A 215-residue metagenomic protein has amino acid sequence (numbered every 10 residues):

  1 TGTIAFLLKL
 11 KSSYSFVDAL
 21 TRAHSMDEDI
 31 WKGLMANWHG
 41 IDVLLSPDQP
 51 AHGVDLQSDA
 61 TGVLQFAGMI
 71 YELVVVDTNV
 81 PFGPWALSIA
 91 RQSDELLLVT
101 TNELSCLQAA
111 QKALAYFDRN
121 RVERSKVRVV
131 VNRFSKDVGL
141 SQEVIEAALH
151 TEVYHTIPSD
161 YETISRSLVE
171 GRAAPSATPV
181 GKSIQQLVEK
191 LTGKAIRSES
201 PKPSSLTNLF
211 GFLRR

Functional and structural regions predicted by a protein language model:
T1, S25, Q49-A51, V80 (+3 more regions): Conserved nucleotide-binding/hydrolysis micro-motifs of P-loop NTPases
T1-V43: Phosphate-binding loop that captures ATP/GTP phosphates
S46-A86: Phosphate-binding/switch loop-helix module in NTP-utilizing enzymes
S93-Q111: Conserved Switch II/interswitch segment of TRAFAC-class P-loop GTPases
L107-K126: Conserved C-terminal guanine-recognition region of P-loop GTPase G domains, centered on the G4
R133, I145-A174, I184: Beta-strand-loop-alpha "switch" segments that mediate conformational coupling across diverse proteins
V169-R215: NTP-binding/hydrolysis catalytic cores, primarily Walker-type P-loop NTPases
